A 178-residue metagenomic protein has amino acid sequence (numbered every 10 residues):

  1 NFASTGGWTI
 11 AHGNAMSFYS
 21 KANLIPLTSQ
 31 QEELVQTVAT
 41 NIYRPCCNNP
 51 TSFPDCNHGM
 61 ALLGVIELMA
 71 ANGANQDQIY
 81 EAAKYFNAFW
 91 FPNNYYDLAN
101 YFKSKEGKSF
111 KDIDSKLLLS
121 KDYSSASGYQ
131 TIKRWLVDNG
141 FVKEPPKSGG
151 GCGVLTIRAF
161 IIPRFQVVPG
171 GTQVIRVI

Functional and structural regions predicted by a protein language model:
N1-M60, N75-Q78, A82: Acidic/His-rich structured neighborhood in mature extracellular/periplasmic domains
N23, R44-P45, M60, E67-R176: A cross-kingdom marker for long, charged
V38, V65-L68: Residues within well-ordered alpha helices
